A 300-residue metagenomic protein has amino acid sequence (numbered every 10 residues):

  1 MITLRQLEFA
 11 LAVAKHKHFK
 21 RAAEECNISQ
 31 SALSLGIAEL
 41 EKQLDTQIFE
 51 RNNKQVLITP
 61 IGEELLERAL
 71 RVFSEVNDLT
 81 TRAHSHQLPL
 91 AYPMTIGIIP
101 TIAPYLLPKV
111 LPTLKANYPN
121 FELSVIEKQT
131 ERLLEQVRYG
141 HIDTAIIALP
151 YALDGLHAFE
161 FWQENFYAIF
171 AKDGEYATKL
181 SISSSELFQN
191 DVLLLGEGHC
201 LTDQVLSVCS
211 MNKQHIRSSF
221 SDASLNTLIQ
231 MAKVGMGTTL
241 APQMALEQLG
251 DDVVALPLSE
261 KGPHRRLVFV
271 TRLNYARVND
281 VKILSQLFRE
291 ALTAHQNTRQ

Functional and structural regions predicted by a protein language model:
L11-A32: Short helix-boundary/capping micro-motifs
E41-P60: A short LG(V/I)-centered, amphipathic sequence patch enriched for acidic residue(s) preceding the LG motif
A91-D154, S221-L225: Central regulatory/effector-binding core of bacterial HTH transcription factors
L106, L256-T298: A late-sequence structural motif
Q129-I142, I147-A148, G198-L256: Hydrophobic hinge/microswitch elements
L153-E160, E164, K179, N226-N274: Beta-alpha-beta core module
L156-V192: Flexible hinge/capping segments at coil-to-helix
D191-N212, R277-S285, A291-R299: Secondary-structure junction motif
